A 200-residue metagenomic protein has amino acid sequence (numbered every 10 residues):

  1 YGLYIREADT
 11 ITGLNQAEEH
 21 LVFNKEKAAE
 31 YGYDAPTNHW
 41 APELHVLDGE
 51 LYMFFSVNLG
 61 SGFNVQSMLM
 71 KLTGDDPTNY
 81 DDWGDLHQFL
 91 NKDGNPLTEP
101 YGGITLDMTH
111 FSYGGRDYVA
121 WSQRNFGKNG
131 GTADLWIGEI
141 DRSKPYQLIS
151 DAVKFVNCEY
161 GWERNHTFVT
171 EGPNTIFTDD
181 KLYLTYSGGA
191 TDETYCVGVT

Functional and structural regions predicted by a protein language model:
Y1-T200: Carbohydrate-active catalytic/glycan-binding domains of CAZyme proteins, especially the secreted or lumenal ectodomains
